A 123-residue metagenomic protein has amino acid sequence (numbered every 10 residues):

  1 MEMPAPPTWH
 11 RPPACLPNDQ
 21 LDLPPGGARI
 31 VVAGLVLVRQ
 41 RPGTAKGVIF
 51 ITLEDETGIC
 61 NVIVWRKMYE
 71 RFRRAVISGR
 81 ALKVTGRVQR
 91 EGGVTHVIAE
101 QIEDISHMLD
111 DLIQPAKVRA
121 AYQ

Functional and structural regions predicted by a protein language model:
M1-Q123: Noncatalytic, beta-rich nucleic-acid-contacting surfaces in large DNA/RNA-processing enzymes
